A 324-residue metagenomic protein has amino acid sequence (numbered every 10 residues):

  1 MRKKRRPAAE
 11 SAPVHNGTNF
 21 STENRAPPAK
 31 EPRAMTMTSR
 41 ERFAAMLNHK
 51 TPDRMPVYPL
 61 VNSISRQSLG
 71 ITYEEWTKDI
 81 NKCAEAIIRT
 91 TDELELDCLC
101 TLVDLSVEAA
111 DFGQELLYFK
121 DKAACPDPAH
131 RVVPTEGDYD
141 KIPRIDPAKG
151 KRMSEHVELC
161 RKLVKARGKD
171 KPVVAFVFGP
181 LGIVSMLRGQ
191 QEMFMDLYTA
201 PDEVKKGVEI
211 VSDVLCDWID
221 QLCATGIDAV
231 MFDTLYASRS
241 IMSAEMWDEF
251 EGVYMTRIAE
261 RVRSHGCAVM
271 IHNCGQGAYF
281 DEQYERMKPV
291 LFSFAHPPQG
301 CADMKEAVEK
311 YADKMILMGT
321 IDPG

Functional and structural regions predicted by a protein language model:
F20-M35: Short, Lys/Arg-enriched N-terminal segments with co-localized hydrophobic residues within the first ~10-30 amino acids
A34-S65, T72-E74, A86, D97 (+2 more regions): Active-site loop segments of alpha/beta catalytic cores
S65-S68, L99-C100, V107-F119, I183-V184: Short active-site-adjacent helix-start/loop capping segments
T77-K82: Short, structured active-site "lid" loops
E85-T101: Catalytic domains of carbohydrate-active enzymes, especially glycoside hydrolases
L102-L117, F232-E245: Glycine-rich, proline-tolerant flexible connector loops at the mouths of alpha/beta enzymes
L105-I145, D170: A contiguous, low-structure linker/loop signature
